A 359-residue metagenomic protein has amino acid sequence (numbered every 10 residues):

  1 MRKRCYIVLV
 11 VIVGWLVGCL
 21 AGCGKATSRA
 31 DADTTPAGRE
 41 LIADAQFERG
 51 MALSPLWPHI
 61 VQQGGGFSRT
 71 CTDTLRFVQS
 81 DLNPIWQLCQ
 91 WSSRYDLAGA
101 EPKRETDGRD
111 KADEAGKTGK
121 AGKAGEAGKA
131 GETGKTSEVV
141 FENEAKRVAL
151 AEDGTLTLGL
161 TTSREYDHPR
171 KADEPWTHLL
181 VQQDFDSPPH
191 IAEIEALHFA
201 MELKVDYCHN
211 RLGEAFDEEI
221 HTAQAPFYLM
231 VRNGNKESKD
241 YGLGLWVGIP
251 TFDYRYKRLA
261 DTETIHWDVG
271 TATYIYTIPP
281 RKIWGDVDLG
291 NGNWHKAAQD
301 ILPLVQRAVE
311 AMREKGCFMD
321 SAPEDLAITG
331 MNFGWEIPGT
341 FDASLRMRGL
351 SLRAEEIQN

Functional and structural regions predicted by a protein language model:
M1-L9: Bacterial N-terminal signal peptides that target proteins for export
L20-G22: C-terminal motif of bacterial Sec signal peptides marking the signal peptidase cleavage site
G24-A30: Bacterial lipoprotein signal-peptidase II cleavage site
D33-D110, G131-N143, N359: Extracellular carbohydrate-recognition regions
K111-T133: Long, intrinsically disordered low-complexity tandem-repeat segments
E138-L212: Short N-terminal edge-element motif at the start of the domain
E195-L197, E202-L304: Short helix-loop boundary/capping segments
P280-N359: Long, compositionally biased interface segments
